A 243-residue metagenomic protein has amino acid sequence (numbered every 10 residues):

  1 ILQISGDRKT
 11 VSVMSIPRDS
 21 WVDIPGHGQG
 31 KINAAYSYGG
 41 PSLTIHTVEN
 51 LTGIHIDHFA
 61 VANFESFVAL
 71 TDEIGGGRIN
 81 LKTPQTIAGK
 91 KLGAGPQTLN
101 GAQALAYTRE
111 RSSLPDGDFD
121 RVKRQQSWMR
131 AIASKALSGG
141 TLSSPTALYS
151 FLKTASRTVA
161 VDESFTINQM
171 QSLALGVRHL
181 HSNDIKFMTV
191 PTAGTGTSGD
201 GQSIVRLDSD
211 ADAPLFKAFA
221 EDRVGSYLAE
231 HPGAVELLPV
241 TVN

Functional and structural regions predicted by a protein language model:
L2-N243: Non-catalytic, solvent-exposed segments at the cell envelope interface
